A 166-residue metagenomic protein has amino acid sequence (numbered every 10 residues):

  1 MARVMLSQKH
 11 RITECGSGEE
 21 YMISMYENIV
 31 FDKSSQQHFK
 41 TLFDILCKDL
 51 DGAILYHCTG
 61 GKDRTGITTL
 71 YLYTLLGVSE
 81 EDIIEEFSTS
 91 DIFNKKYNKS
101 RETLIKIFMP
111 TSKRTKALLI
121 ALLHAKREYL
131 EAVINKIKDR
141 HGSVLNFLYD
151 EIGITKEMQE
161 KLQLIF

Functional and structural regions predicted by a protein language model:
M1-L55, T68-F166: Cys-dependent protein tyrosine phosphatase-like superfamily
T59-G60, R64-T65: Ser/Thr-glycine-rich phosphate-binding loops at phosphate-binding pockets of nucleotides, nucleotide cofactors
